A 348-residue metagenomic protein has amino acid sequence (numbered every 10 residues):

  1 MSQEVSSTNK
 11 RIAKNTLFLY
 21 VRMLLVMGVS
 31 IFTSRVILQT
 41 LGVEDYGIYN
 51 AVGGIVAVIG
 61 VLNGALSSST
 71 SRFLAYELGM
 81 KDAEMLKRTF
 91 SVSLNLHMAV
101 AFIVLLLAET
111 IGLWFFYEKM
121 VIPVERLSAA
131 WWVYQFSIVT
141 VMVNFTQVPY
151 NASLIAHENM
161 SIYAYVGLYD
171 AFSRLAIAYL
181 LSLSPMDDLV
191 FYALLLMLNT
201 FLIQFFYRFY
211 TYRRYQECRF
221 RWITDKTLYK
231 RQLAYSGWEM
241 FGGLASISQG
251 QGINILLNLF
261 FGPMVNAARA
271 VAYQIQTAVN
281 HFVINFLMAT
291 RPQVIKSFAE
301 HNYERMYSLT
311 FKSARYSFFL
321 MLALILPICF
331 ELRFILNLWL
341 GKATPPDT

Functional and structural regions predicted by a protein language model:
M1-I12, L189-L195, Y207-G250, Q293 (+1 more regions): Interhelical loop/hinge segments that connect adjacent transmembrane helices in multipass membrane
R11-Y76, L105-E109, R174-L175, G237-M264: Signature of the first transmembrane helix
G28-Y46, Y117-V121, S182-P185, I247-A278 (+2 more regions): Helix-terminus/linker motif at the lipid-water interface of multi-pass membrane proteins
I37-V58, T89, L189-L194, L228-Y235 (+3 more regions): Interfacial/gating helices of multi-pass transporter permease domains
G47-N63, V92-L96, L202, G237-M240 (+3 more regions): Alpha-helical transmembrane segments of polytopic membrane transporters and translocases
G64-M80, A156, Y215-Q216, A272 (+1 more regions): Helix-loop junctions and terminal segments of transmembrane helices in multi-pass membrane transport/translocation
V92-V121, Y179-L180, F205, F311-T348: Alpha-helical transmembrane segments of multi-pass membrane transport and lipid-handling proteins
A164-R214, Y235, N266, Y273-Q276: Hydrophobic alpha-helical transmembrane segments
